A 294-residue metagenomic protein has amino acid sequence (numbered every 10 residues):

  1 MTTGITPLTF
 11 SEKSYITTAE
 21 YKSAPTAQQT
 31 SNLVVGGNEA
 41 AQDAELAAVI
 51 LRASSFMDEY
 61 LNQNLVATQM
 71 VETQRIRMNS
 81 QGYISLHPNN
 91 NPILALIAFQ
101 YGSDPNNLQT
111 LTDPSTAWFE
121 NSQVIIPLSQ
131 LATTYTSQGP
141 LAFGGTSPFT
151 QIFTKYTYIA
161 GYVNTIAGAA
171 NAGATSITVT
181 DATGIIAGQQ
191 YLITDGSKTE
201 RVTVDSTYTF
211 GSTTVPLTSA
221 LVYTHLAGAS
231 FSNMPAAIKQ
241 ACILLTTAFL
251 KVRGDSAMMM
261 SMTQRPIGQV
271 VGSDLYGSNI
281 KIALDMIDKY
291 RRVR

Functional and structural regions predicted by a protein language model:
M1-R294: Divalent metal-cofactor coordination and adjacent catalytic microenvironments
